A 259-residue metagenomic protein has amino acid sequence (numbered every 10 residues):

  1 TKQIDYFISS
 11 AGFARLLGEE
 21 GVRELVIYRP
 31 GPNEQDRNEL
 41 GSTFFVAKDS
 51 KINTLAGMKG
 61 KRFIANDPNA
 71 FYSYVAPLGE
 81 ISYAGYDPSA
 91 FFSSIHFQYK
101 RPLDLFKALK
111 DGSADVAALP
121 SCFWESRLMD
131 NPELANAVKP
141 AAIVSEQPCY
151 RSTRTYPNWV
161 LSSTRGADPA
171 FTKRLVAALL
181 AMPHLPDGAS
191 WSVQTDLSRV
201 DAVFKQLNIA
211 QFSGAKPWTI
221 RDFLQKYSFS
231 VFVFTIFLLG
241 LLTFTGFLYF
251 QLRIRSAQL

Functional and structural regions predicted by a protein language model:
T1, M58, A108-K110, L175: Hydrophobic residues within well-ordered alpha-helices
T1-K51: Short, glycine-/small- and polar/acidic-enriched structural segments that line small-molecule recognition paths
I8-G21, P77-Y83, K110-D111, D115-V144: A ligand-binding cleft/hinge motif common to bilobed small-molecule-binding domains
V22-R37, F91-I95, L128-R154: Short beta-strand->loop
D36-K107, C122: Bilobed "Venus flytrap"/periplasmic-binding protein-like clamshell domains and structurally analogous long
A47-S50, A135-Q211: Extended ligand-binding regions for polar small-molecule ligands
F63-A70, I95-H96, S113-A114, S162-T164 (+1 more regions): Second-shell loop/turn segments in exported
K173-Q258: N-terminal membrane insertion elements
